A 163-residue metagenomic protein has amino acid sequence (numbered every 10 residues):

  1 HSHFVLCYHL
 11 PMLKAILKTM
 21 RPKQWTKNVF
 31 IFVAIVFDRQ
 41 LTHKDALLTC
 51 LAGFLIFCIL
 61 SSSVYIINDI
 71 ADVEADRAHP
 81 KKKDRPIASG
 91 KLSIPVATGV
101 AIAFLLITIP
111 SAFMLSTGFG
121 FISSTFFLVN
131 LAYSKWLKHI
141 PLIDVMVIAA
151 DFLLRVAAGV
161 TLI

Functional and structural regions predicted by a protein language model:
Y8-R77, K91-T98: Topogenic membrane-insertion module of multi-pass membrane proteins
I16, S116-I163: A feature for the membrane-embedded catalytic helix bundles of lipid/isoprenoid biosynthetic enzymes
Q24, N28, F54-S62, A101-I109 (+3 more regions): Alpha-helical transmembrane spans of integral membrane proteins, capturing the lipid-embedded, hydrophobic core of TM
V36, S63-V64, I70, E74 (+8 more regions): Residues within alpha-helical transmembrane segments of multi-pass membrane proteins, especially transporters, ion
V36-L55, I109-F121, V156-I163: Helix-coil boundary and interhelical linker segments in multi-pass alpha-helical membrane proteins
V73, A78-S123: Multi-pass membrane catalytic core of lipid/isoprenoid biosynthesis enzymes
